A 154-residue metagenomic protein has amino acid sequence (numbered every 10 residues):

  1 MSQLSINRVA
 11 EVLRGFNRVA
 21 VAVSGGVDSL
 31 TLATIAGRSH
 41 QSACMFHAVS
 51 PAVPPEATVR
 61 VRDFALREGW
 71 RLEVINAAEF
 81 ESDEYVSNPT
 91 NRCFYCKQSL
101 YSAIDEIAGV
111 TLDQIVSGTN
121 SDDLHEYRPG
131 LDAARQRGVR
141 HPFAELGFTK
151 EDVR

Functional and structural regions predicted by a protein language model:
M1-R154: ATP-dependent adenylation/nucleotidyltransferase module used to activate substrates
